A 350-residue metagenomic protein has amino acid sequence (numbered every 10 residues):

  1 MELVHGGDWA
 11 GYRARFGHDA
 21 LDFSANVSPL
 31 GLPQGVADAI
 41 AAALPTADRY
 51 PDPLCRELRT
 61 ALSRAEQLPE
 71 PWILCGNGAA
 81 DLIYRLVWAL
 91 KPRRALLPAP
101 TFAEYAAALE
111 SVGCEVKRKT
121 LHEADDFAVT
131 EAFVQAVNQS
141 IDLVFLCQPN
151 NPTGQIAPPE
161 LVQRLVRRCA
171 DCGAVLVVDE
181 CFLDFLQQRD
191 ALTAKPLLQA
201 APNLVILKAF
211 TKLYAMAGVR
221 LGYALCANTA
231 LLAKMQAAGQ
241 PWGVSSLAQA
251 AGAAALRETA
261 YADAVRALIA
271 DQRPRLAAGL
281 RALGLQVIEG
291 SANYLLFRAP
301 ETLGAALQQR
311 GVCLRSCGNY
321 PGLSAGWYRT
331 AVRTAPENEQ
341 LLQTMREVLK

Functional and structural regions predicted by a protein language model:
M1-R49: N-terminal "arm"/small-domain region of PLP-dependent enzymes with the aminotransferase-like
G31-P33, L54, N203-I288: PLP-dependent aminotransferase class I/II
P51, S63-R85: Short loop-beta-helix segment that forms the pyridoxal 5′-phosphate
W88-L146: PLP-dependent aminotransferase-like
E110, A124-S140, P152-L176, E180-L213: Active-site pre-lysine segment of PLP-dependent enzymes
R118-T120, L143-N150, L176-E180, I288-E289: Short beta-strands and strand-loop turn motifs
A270, L280-G311: Conserved PLP-binding catalytic core of the aspartate aminotransferase-like
Q309-R310, N319-K350: PLP-dependent enzyme catalytic core of the Aspartate aminotransferase-like
